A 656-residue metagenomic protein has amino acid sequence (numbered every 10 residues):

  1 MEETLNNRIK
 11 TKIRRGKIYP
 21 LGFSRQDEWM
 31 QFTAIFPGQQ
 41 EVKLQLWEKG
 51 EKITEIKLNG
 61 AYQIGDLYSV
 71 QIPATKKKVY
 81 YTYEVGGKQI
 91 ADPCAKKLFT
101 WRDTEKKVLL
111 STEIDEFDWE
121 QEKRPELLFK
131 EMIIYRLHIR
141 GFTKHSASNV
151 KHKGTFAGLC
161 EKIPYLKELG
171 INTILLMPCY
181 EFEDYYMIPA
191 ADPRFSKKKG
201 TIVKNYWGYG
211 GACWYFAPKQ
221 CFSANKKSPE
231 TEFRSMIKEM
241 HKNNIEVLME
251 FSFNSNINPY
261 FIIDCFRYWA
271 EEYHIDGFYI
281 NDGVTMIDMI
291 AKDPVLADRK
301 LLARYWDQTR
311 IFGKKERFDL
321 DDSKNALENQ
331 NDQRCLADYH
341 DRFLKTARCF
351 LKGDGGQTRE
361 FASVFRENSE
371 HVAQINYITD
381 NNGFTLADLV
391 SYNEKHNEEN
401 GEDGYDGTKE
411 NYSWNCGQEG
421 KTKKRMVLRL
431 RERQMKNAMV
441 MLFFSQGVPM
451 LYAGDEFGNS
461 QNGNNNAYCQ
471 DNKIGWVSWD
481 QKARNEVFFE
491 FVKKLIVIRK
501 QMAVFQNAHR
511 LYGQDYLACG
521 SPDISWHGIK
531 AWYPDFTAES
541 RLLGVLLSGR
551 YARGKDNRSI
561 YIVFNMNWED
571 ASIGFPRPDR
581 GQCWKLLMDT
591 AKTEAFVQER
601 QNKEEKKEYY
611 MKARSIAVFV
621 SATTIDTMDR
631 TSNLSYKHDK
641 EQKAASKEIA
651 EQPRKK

Functional and structural regions predicted by a protein language model:
M1-W29, I53-K57, Y62-H138, T143-V150 (+1 more regions): The feature marks proteins involved in alpha-glucan
M30-T33, P37-Q40, W526-P576: Carbohydrate-binding surface patches
A34, Y83, L137, L166 (+7 more regions): Conserved, mostly hydrophobic/aromatic
F36, K77-Y80, R600-D639, K643 (+1 more regions): C-terminal beta-strand-rich structural cap/linker in extracellular carbohydrate-active enzymes
D103-L109, H274, I287-G458, N466-Q470 (+4 more regions): Conserved alpha/beta catalytic core and glycan-binding cleft of carbohydrate-active enzymes
S148-T155, Y186-K242, E246, F253-E272 (+2 more regions): Aromatic- and acidic-residue-enriched carbohydrate-binding clefts of CAZyme catalytic domains
K167-V203, G383, S391-K395: Carboxylate/His-rich catalytic cores and anion/metal-binding grooves
L495, W568-Q601: C-terminal accessory region downstream of the catalytic core in glycan-modifying enzymes
